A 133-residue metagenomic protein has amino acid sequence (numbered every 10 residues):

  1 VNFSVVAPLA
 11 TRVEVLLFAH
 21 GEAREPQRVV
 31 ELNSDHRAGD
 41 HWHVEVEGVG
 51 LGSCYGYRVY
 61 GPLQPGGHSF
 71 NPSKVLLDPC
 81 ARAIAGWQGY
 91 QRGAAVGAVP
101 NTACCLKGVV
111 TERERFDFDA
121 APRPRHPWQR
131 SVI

Functional and structural regions predicted by a protein language model:
V1-G52: Glycan-association/targeting regions that enable binding to alpha-glucans and other polysaccharides
Q27-R28, R37-H41, G48-I133: The feature marks proteins involved in alpha-glucan
